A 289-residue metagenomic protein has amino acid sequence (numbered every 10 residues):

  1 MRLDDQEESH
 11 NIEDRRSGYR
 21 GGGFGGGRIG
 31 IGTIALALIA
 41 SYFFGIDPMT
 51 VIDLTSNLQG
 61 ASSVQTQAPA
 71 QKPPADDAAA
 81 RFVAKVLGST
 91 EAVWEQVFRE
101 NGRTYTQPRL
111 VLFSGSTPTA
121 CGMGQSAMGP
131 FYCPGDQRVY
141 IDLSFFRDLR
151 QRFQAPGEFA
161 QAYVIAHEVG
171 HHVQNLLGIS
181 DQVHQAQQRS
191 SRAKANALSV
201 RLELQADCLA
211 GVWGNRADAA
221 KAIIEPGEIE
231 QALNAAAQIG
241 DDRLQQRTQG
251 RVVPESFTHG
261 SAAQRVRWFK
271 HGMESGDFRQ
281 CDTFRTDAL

Functional and structural regions predicted by a protein language model:
Q6-R20, G26, T33-T258, R267 (+2 more regions): A Zn2+-metalloprotease active-site environment signal
Q264: Short alpha-helical
